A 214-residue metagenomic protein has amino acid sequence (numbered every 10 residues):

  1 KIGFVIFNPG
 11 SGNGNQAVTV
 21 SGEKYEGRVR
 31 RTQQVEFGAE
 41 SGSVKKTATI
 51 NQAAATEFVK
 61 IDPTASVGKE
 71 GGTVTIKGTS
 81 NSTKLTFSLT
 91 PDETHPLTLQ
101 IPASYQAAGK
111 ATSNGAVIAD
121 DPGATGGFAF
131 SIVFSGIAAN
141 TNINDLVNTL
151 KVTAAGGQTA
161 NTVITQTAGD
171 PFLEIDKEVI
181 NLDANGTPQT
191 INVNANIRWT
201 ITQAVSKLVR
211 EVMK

Functional and structural regions predicted by a protein language model:
K1, E57-P96, D176-S206: Solvent-exposed, low-complexity, repeat-rich "mucin-like" stalks and linkers
K1-T19, S82-S131, I197-K214: Surface-exposed binding patches on compact interaction domains or structured appendages
G10, E23-Y25, I137, N185: Hydrophobic loop/turn residues within beta-sheet-rich immunoglobulin-like superfamily modules
V18, R28-S41, F130-I132, G136 (+2 more regions): A short beta-strand micro-motif common to beta-rich folds, especially ectodomain repeats
G27-V29, G68, G72, T141 (+1 more regions): Extended, low-hydrophobicity, polar/charged segments
S41-S43, E93, G156-Q158, V205: Solvent-exposed strand-loop boundary residues in beta-sheet-rich modules
V44-Q52, T159-T167: Edge beta-strands of extracellular beta-sandwich domains
Q52-V59, T167-E174: Extracellular interdomain linker/stem segments of modular secreted and single-pass surface proteins
